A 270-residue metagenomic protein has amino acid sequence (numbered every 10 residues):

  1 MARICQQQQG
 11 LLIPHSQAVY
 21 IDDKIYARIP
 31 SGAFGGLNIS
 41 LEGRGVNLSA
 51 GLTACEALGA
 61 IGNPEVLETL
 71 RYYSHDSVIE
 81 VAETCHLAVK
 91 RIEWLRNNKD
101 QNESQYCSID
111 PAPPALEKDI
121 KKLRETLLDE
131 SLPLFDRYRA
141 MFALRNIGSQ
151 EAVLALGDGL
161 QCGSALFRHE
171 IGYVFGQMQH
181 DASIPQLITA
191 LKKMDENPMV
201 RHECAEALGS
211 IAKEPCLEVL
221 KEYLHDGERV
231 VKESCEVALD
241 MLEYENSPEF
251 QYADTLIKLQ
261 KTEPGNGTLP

Functional and structural regions predicted by a protein language model:
M1-R44, N63-H75, R96-Q105, A115-L128 (+4 more regions): Amphipathic alpha-helical scaffolding segments comprising HEAT/armadillo-like alpha-solenoid repeats
A27, S31-A33, A54, C85 (+4 more regions): Conserved hydrophobic register position within alpha-solenoid helical repeats
F34, L48-G51, A82, R137 (+3 more regions): Residue-level detector of extended alpha-helical repeat arrays and alpha-solenoid scaffolds
G36, A57-A60, A88-R91, L95 (+5 more regions): Core register positions within helices of long alpha-helical scaffolds
R44-N47, S77-V78, S131-P133, G163-S164 (+2 more regions): Short inter-helical turns and helix N-cap capping residues of alpha-solenoid HEAT/ARM repeat scaffolds
R71-A82, H86-C107, K221-P270: Eukaryotic acidic, Ser/Thr-rich intrinsically disordered low-complexity regions
I109-P114, K122-I147: Alpha-helical segment of the N-proximal tetratricopeptide repeat
M141-S183, L187, A207, A238: Structured core of small recognition/catalytic domains
